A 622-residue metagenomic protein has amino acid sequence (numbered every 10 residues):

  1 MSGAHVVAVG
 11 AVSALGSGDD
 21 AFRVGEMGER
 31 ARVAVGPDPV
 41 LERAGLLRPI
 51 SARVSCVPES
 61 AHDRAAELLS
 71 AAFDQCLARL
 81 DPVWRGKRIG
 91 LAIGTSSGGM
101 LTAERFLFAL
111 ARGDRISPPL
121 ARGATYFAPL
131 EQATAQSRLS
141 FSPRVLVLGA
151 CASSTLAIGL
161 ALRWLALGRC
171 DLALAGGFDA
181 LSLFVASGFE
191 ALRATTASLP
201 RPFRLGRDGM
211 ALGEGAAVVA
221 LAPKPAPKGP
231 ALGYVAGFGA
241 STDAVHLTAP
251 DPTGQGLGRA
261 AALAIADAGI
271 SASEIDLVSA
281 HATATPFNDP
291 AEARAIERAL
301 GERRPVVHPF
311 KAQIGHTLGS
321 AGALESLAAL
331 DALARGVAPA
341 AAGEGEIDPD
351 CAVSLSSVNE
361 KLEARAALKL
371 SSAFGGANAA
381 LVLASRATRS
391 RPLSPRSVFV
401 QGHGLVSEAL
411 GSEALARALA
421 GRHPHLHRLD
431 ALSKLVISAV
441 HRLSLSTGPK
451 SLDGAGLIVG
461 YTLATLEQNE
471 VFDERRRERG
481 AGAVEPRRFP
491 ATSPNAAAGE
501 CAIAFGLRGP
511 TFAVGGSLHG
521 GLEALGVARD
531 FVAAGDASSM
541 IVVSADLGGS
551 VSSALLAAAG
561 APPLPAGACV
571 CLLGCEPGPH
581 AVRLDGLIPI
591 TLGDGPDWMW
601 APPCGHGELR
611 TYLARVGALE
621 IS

Functional and structural regions predicted by a protein language model:
M1-S142, A166, S182-A211, A217-V219 (+5 more regions): Conserved "HGTGT" condensation-loop signature of ketosynthase/thiolase-family condensing enzymes that catalyze
F141-G149, A513: Short loop-beta-helix segment that forms the pyridoxal 5′-phosphate
A150, S372, S517: Conserved alpha/beta-hydrolase "nucleophile elbow" surrounding the catalytic nucleophile
S154: Short conserved active-site loop signatures built around small residues
A157: Active-site histidine-anchored catalytic micro-motif
L160, V527-D530: Internal active-site segments that recognize and position negatively charged phosphoryl groups and nucleotide moieties
L172-G176, S539-V542: Short, well-structured beta-strand segments enriched in hydrophobic/aromatic residues within extracellular or lumenal
T511-S517: Surface-exposed cleft-lining segments at the edges of enzyme active sites
